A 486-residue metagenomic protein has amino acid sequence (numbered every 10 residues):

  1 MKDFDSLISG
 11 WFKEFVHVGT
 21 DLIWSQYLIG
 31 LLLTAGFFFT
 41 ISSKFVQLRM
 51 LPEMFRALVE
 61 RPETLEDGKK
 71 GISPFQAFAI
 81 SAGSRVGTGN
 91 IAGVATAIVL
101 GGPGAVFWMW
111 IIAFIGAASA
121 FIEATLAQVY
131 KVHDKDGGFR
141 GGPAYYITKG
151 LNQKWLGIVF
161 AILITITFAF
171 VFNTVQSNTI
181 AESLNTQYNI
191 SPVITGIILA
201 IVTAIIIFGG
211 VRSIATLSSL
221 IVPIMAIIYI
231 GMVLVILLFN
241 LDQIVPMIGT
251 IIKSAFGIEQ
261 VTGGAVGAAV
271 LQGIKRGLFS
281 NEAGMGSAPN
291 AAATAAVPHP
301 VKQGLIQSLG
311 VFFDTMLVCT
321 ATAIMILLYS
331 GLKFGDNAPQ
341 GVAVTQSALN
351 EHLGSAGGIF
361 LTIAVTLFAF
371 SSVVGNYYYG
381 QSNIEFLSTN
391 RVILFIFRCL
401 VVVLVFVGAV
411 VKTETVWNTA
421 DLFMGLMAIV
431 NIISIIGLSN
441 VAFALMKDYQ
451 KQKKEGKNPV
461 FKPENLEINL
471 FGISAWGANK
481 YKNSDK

Functional and structural regions predicted by a protein language model:
M1-T88, V99-A105, G437, V441-D485: N-terminal alpha-helical transmembrane segments of multi-pass membrane transport and channel/translocase proteins
T20-E53, A57, V99-G137, F313-A321 (+2 more regions): Extracellular loop-to-transmembrane helix junctions
I29-T34, G157-T165, T186-V211, I228-Y229 (+2 more regions): Transmembrane alpha-helical segments of multi-pass small-molecule transport proteins
L31-F38, S42-F55, N178-L184, I190-L199 (+5 more regions): Membrane-interface loop-to-helix entry segments
F38-T40, I112-G137, P143-I207, I363-V373: Helix-loop-helix module between adjacent transmembrane segments
F45-P74, T96-I98, G102-V106, W110 (+4 more regions): Flexible loop linkers connecting adjacent transmembrane helices in multi-pass alpha-helical membrane transporters
E66-L100, L126-A144, T148, A265-F312: Alpha-helical membrane segments and immediately flanking helix-loop junctions that form or couple to the substrate/ion
I122-K131, V233-T250, I258, G264 (+2 more regions): Extracellular/periplasmic helix-exit of transmembrane alpha-helices
